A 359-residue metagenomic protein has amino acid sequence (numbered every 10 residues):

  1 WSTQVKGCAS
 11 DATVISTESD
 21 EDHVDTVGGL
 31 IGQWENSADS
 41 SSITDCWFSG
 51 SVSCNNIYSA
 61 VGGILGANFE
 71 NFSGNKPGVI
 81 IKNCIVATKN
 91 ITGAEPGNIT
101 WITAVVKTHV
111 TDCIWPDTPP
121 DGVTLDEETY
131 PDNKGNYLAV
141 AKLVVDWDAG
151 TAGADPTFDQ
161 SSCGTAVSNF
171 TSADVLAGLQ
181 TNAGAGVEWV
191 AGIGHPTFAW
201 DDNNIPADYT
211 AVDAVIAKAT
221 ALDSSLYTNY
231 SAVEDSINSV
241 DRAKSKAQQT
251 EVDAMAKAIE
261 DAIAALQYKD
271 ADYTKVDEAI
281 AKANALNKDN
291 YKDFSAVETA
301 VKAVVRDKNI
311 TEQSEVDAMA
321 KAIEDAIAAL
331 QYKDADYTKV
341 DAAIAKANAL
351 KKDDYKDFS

Functional and structural regions predicted by a protein language model:
W1-A207: Predominantly extracellular beta-rich ligand-binding scaffolds that present long acidic/polar faces for carbohydrate
N203-S359: Beta-rich interaction/scaffold domains
